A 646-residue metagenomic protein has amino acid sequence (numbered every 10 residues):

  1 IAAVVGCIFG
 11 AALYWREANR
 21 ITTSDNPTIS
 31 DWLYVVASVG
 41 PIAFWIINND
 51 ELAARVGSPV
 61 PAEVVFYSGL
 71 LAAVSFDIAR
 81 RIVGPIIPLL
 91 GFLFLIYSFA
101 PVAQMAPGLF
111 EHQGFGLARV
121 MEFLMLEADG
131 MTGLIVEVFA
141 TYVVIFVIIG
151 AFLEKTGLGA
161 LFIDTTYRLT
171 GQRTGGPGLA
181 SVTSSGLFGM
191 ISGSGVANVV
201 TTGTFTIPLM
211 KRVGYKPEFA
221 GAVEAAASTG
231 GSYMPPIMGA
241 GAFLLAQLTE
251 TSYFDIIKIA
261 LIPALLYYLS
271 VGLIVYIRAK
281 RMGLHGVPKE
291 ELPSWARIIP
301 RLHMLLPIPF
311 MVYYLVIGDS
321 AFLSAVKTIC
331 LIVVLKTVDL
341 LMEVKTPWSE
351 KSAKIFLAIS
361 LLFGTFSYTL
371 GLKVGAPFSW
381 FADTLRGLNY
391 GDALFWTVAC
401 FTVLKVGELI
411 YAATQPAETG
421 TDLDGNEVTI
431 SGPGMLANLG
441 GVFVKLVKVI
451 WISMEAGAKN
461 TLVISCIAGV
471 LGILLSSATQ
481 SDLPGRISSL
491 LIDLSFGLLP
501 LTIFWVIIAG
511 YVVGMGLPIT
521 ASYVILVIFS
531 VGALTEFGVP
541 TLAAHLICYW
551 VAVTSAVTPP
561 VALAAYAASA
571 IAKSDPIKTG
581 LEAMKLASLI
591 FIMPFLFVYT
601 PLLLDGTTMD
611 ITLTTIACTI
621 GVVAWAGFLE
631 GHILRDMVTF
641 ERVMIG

Functional and structural regions predicted by a protein language model:
I1-P59, V65-L71: Conserved, well-structured core domains of diverse proteins
Y14-D25, E51-L52, L71-P85, Q247-D255 (+4 more regions): Membrane-water interface regions at transmembrane-helix termini and the short interhelical loops of multi-pass membrane
F44-N48, V199, R212, G231-L245 (+1 more regions): Transmembrane-helix bundle segments that line or gate the permeation/cavity pathway in multi-pass membrane proteins
P61-F66, D129-Y142, R168-S181, V213-F219 (+6 more regions): Membrane-interfacial loop-to-helix junctions in multi-pass transporters
D77, I82, L90-Y97, P101-P107 (+7 more regions): Core transmembrane alpha-helical segments of multi-pass membrane transporters/permeases
I149-F152, L187-F188, T229-M234, I467 (+7 more regions): Hydrophobic transmembrane alpha-helices
I163-G231, I237, G241-L244, E250 (+2 more regions): Hydrophobic transmembrane alpha-helices that form the pore/transport pathway of multi-pass ion and small-solute
L261-K459, L563-G646: Long, contiguous bundles of hydrophobic transmembrane helices that form the permeation core of multi-pass
